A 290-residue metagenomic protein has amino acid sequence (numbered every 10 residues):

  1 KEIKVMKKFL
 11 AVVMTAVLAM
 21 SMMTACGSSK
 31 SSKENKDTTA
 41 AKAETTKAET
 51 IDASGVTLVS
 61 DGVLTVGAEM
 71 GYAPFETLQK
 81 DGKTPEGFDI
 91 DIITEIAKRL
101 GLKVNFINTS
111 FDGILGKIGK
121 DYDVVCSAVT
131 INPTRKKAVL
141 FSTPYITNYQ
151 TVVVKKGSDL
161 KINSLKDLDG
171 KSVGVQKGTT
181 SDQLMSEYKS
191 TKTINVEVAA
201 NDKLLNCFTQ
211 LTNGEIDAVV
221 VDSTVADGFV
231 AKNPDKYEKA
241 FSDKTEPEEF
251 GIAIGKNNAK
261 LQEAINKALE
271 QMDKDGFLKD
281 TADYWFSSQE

Functional and structural regions predicted by a protein language model:
M23-T39: Bacterial lipoprotein signal-peptidase II cleavage site
S28, K47-T57, T180-A199, Y237-F241 (+1 more regions): Ligand-binding clefts/hinges and TM-proximal coupling segments of bilobed small-molecule sensing domains
K47-V129: Extracytoplasmic small-molecule ligand-binding "clamshell" domains of the periplasmic binding protein/Venus flytrap
M70, T147-V154, S223, D227 (+2 more regions): Periplasmic-binding protein-like
L78-K80, I93-G101, S181-N201, V230-P234: Ligand-binding cleft/hinge of the Venus flytrap
I90, N105-K117, L160, V198-N213: Short helix-initiation/N-cap motifs at beta->coil->alpha
T94, K98, K103-D167, E238 (+1 more regions): Acidic, polar ligand-binding/catalytic clefts
G113, V129-A138, L184-Y188, T209-N213 (+1 more regions): A ligand-binding cleft/hinge motif common to bilobed small-molecule-binding domains
